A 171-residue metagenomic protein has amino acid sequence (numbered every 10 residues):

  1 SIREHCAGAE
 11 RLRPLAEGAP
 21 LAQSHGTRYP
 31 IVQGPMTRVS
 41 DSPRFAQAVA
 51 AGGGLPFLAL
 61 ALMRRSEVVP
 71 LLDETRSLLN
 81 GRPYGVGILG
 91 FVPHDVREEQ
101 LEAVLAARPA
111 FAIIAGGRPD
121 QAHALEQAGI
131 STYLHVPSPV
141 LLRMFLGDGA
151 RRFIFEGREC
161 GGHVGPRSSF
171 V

Functional and structural regions predicted by a protein language model:
S1-V171: Active-site entrance/lid segments in N-terminal catalytic domains of soluble metabolic enzymes
